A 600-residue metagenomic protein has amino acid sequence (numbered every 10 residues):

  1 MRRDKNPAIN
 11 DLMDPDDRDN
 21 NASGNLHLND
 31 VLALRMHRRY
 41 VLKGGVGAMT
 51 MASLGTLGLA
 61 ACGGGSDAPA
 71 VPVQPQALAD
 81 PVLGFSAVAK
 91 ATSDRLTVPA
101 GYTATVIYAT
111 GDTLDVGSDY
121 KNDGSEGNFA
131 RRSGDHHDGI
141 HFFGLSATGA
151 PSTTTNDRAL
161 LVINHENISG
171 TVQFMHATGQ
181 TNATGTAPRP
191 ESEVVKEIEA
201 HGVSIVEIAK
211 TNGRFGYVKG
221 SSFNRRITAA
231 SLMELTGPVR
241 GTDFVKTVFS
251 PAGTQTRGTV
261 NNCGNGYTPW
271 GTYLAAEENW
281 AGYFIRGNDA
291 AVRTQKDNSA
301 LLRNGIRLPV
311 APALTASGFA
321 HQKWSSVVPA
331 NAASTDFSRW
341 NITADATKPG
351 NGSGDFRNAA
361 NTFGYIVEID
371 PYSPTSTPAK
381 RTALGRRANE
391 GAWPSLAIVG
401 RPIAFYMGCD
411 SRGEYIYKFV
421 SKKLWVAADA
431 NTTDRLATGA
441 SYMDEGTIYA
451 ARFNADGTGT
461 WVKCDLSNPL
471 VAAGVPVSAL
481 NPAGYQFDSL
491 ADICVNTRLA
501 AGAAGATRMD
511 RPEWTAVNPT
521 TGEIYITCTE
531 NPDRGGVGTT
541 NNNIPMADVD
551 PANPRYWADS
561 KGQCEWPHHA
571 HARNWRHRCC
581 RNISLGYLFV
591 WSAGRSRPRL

Functional and structural regions predicted by a protein language model:
M1-Y40, G47-S53, L57: N-terminal secretory signal peptides
K5-A8, G24-V31, S66, V71-L600: Sequence/structural signature of beta-propeller domains
L42-G44, T50-M51, P72-A77: Charged, compositionally biased non-catalytic regions
A60-A61: C-terminal motif of bacterial Sec signal peptides marking the signal peptidase cleavage site
